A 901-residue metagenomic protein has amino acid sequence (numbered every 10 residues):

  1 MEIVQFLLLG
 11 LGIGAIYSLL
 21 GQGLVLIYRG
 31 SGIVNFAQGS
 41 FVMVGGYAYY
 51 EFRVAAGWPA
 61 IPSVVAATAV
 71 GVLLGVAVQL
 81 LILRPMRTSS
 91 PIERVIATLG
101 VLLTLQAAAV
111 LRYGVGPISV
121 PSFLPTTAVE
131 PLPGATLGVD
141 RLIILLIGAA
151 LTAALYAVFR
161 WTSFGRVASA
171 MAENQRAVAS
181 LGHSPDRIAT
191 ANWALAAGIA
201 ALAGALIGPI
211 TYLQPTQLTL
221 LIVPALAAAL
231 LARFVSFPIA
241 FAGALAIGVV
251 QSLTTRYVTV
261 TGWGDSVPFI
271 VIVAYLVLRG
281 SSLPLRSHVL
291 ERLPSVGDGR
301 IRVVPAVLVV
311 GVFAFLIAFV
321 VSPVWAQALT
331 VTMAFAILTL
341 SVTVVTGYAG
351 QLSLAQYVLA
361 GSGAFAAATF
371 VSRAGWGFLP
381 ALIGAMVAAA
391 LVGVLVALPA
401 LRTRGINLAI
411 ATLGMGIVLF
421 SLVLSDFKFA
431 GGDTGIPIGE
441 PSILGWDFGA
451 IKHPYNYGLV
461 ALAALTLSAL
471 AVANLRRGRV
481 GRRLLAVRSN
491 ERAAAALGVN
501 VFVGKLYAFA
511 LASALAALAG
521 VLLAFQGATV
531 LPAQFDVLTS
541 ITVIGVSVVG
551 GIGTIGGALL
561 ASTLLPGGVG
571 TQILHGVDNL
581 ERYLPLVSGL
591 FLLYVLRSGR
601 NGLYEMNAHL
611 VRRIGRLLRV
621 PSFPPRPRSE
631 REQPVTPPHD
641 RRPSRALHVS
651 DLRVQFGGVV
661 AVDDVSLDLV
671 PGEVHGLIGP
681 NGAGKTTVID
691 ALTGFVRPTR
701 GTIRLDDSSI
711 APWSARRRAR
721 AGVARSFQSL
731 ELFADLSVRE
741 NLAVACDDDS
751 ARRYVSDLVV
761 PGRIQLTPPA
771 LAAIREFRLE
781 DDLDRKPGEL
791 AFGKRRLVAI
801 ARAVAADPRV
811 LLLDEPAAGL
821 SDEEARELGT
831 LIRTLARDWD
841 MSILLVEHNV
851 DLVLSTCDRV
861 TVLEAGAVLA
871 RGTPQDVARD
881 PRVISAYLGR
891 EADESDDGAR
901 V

Functional and structural regions predicted by a protein language model:
I16, G39, I92-P117, D186 (+2 more regions): Transmembrane alpha-helices and adjacent helix-loop boundaries
I678-P680: The feature captures the beta-strand-to-loop junction immediately N-terminal to the Walker
T693: Helix-to-loop junction immediately C-terminal to a conserved catalytic motif
G701-S709, R720-A721: Conserved ABC transporter NBD signature motif
D807: Conserved catalytic motifs of ABC-family nucleotide-binding domains
L811-E815: Catalytic Walker B motif of ABC-type/P-loop ATPase nucleotide-binding domains
